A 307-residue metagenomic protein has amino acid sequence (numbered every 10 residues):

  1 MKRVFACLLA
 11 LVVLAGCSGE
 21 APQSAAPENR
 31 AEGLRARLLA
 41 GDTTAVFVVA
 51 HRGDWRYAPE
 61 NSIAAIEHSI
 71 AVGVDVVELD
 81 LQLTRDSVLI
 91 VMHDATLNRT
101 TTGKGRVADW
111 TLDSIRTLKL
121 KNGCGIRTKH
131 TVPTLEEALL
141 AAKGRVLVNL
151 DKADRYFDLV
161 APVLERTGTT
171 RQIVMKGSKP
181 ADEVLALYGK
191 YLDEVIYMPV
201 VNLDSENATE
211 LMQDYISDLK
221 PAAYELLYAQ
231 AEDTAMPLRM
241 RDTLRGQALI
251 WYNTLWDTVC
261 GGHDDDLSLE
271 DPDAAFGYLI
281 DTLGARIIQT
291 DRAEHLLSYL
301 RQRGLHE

Functional and structural regions predicted by a protein language model:
V4-V13: Sec-dependent N-terminal signal peptides
C17-E307: Phosphate-group recognition and catalysis centered on beta-loop-alpha active-site segments
